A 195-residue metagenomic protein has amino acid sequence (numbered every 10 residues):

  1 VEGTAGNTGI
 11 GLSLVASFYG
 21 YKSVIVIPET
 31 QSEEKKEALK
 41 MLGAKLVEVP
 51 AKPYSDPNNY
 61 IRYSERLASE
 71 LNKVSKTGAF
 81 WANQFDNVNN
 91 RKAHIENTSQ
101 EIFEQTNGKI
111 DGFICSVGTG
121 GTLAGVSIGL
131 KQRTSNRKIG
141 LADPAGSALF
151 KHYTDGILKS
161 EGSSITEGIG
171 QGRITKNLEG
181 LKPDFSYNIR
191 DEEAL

Functional and structural regions predicted by a protein language model:
V1-E29, K109-L123: A short, small-residue-rich loop immediately preceding and capping a beta-strand
I10-E70, L149-E161, I174-T175: Active-site-proximal loop->helix
V26, V49, Q84, G140-A142: Generic beta-sheet signal
M41-A44, S75-Q84, T175-K182: Gly-rich Lys/Arg/Thr-decorated short loops/hinges at beta-loop-alpha junctions or inter-strand turns that position
L46-E48, A79-W81, I139, S186-N188: Conserved beta-strand scaffold positions in the cores of enzyme catalytic domains, especially in NTP/NDP-utilizing
N58-I61, D86-F185: Glycine-rich phosphate/pyrophosphate-binding loop at beta-loop-alpha junctions
L71-A79, I102-K109: Glycine-rich phosphate-binding loop signature in dinucleotide/nucleotide-binding domains
D191-L195: Short, intrinsically disordered, charge-balanced linker/junction segments flanking boundaries in proteins
